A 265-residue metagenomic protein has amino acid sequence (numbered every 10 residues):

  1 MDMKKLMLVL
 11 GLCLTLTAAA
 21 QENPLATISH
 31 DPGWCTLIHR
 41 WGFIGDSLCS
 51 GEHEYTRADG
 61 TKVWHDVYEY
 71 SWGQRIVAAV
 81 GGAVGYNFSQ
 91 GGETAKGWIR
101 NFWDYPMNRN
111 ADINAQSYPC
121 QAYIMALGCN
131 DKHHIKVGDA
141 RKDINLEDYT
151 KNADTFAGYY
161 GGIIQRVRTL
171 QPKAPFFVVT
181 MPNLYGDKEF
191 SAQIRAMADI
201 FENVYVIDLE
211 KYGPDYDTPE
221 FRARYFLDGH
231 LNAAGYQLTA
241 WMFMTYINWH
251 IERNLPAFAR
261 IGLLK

Functional and structural regions predicted by a protein language model:
M1-L6: Positively charged n-region of N-terminal signal peptides that target proteins for export
M7, G11-A19: Hydrophobic h-region of N-terminal signal peptides that target proteins for export in Gram-negative bacteria
Q21-S89: Serine-esterase "nucleophile elbow" of acetyl-processing enzymes
T27, E69-G73, W98-Q116, G158-R166 (+1 more regions): Alpha-helical scaffolding within the catalytic cores of extracellular/periplasmic polymer-degrading hydrolases
R40-G45, C49, V84-S89, Q121-L127 (+2 more regions): Structural recognition of the beta-strand scaffold that forms the well-ordered cores of secreted hydrolase catalytic
A95-D154: Oxyanion-hole/transition-state-stabilizing segment in secreted/luminal serine hydrolases and related acyltransferases
C129-N130, Y160-I194: Active-site segments of SGNH/GDSL-like serine hydrolases that catalyze O-acetyl group transfer/hydrolysis on lipids
M181-K265: Catalytic His-Asp segment of secreted/periplasmic serine-dependent ester chemistry enzymes
